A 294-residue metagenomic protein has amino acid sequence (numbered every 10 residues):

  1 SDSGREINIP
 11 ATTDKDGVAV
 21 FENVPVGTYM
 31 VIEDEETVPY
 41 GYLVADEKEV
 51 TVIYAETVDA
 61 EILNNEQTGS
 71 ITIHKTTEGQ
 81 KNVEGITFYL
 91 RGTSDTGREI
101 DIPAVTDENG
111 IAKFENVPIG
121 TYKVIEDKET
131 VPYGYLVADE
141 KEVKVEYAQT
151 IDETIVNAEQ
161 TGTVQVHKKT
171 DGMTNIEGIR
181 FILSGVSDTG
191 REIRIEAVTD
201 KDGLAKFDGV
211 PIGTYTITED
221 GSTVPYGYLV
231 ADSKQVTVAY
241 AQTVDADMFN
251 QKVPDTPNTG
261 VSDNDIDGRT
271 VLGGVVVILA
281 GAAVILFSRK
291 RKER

Functional and structural regions predicted by a protein language model:
S1-R294: Solvent-exposed loop/turn and edge beta-strand elements of beta-rich ligand-binding domains
